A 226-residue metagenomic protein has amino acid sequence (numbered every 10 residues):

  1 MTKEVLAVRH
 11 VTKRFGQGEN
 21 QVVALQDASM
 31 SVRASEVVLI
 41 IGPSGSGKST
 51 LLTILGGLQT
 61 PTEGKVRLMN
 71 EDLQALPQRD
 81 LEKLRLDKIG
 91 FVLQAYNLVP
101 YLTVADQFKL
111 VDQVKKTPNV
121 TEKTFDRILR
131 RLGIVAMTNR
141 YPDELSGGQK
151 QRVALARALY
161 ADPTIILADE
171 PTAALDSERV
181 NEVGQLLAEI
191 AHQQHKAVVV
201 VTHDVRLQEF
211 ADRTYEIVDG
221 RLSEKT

Functional and structural regions predicted by a protein language model:
M1-K3: Short, low-complexity, intrinsically disordered N-terminal peptides in bacterial proteins
V5-L6, V11-A28, V32-F210, T214: ABC family nucleotide-binding domain
T214-T226: H-loop (His-switch) and adjacent beta-strand-loop-beta switch element of ABC-type ATPase nucleotide-binding domains
